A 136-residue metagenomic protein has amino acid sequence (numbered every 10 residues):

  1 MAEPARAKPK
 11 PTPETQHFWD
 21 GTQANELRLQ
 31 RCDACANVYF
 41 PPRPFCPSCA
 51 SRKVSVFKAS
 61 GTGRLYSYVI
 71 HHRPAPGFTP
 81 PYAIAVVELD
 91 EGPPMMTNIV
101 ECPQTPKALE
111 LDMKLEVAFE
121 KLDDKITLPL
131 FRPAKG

Functional and structural regions predicted by a protein language model:
M1-L27, R132, G136: A broadly conserved sequence feature marking short terminus-proximal activation segments in nucleic acid-centric
E26-L29, R43: Residues immediately within or flanking Cys/His clusters that coordinate Zn2+ in small zinc-binding modules
R31-A34, F45-S51: Short, cysteine/histidine-rich loop/knuckle motifs that typically chelate Zn2+
F40, K53-S55: Short functional micro-motifs and their immediate structural scaffolds
G63-Y66, I99: Conserved hydrophobic positions within beta-strands
P94-T105: Beta-strand/loop nucleic-acid-binding surfaces
P103-E116: Short nucleic-acid-contacting surface segments enriched for D/E, G, S/T with interspersed K/R
A118-G136: OB-fold/S1-family single-stranded nucleic acid-binding modules
